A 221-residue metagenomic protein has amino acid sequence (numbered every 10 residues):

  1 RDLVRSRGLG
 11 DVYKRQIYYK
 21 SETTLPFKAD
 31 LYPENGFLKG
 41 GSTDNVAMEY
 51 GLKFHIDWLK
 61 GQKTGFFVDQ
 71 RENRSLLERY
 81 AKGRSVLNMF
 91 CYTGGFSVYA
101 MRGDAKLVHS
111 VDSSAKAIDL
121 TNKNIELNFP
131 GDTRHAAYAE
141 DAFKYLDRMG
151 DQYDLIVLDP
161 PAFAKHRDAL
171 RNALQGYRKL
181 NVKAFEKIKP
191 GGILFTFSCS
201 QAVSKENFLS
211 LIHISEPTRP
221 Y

Functional and structural regions predicted by a protein language model:
D2-Y13, H213-Y221: Single conserved hydrophobic/aromatic residue that forms the stacking wall/gate of nucleotide- or nucleobase-binding
R7, D11-F67, S75: Non-catalytic substrate-recognition/targeting regions of SAM-dependent transferases
G83-M89: Conserved class I S-adenosyl-L-methionine
T93-A105: Conserved SAM-binding loop of SAM-dependent methyltransferases across substrates and taxa, primarily the Class I
L107-D112: Conserved SAM-binding motif I beta-strand of class I
D119-D151: S-adenosyl-L-methionine
Y153-K183: Mobile active-site "lid"/loop adjacent to the S-adenosyl-L-methionine
K179-S215, R219: C-terminal substrate-binding/active-site "lid" region of AdoMet-derived donor-dependent transferases
